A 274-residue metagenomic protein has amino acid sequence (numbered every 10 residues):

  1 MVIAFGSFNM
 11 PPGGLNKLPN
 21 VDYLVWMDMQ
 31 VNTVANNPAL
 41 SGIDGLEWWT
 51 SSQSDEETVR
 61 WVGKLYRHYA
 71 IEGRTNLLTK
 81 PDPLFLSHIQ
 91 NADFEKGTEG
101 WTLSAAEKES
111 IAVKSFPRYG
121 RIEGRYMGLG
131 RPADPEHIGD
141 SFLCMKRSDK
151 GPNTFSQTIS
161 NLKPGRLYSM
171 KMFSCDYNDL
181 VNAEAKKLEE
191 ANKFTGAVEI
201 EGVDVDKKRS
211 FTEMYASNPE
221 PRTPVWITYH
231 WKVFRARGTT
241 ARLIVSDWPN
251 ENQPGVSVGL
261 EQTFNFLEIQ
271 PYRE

Functional and structural regions predicted by a protein language model:
V2-D82: Substrate-binding cleft of secreted/luminal carbohydrate-active enzymes
P11, N178-L180, E251: Gram-negative outer-membrane beta-barrel proteins
P81-S110, G165, E268: Surface-exposed fibrous attachment elements
F94, P152-G196, I227-K232, L243 (+1 more regions): Extra-cytoplasmic beta-strand recognition segments
E95-F142: Extracellular glycan-recognition surfaces and repeat-rich motifs
F142-T154, E220-T223: Extracellular beta-rich ligand/substrate-recognition surface
E201-A241, S246, N250-P254: Extracellular carbohydrate recognition and processing domains and analogous Trp-centered ligand-binding platforms
P224-V225, P249-Y272: Extracellular carbohydrate recognition
